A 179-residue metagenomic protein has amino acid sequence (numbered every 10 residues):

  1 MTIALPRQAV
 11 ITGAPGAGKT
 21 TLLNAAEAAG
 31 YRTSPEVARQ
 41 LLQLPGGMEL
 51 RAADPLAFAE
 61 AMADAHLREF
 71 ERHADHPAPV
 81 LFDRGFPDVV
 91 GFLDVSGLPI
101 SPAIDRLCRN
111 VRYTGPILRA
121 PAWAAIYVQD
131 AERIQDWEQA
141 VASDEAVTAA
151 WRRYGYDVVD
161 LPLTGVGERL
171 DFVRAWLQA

Functional and structural regions predicted by a protein language model:
M1-P6: Phosphate-binding P-loop
G13: The Walker A (P-loop) glycine that initiates the GxxxxGKT/S ATP-binding motif of P-loop NTPases
G18: Conserved glycine(s) of the Walker
L22: Hydrophobic positions on the alpha1 helix immediately C-terminal to the Walker A/P-loop
A25-R68: Conserved substrate/cofactor phosphate-moiety recognition/catalytic segment in nucleotide-dependent phosphotransferases
A59-R112, Y127: Glycine-rich phosphate-binding loop used to anchor ATP phosphates in small-molecule kinases, encompassing both
G97-G165: A glycine- and Lys/Arg-enriched "phosphate-lid" helix/loop adjacent to the NTP-binding pocket of small-molecule kinases
